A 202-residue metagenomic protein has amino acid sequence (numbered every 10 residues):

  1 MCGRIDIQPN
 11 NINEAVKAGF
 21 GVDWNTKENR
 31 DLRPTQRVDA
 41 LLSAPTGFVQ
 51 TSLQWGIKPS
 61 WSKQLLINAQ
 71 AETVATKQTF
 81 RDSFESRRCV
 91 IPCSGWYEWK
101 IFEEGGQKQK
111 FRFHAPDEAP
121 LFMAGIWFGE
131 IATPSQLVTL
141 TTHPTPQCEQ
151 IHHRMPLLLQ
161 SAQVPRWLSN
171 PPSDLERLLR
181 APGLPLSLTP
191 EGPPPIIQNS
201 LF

Functional and structural regions predicted by a protein language model:
M1-F202: Short linear sequence motif anchored by a di-proline
